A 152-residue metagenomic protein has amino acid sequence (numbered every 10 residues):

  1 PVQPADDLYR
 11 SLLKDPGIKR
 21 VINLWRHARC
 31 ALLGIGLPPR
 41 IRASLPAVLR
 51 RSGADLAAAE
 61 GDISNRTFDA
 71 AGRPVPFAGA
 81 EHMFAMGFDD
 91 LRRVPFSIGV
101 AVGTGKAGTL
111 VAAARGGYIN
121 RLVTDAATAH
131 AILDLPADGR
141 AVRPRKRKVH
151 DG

Functional and structural regions predicted by a protein language model:
P1-G152: Conserved phosphate- and dinucleotide-binding cores of soluble alpha/beta proteins, encompassing both enzyme active
